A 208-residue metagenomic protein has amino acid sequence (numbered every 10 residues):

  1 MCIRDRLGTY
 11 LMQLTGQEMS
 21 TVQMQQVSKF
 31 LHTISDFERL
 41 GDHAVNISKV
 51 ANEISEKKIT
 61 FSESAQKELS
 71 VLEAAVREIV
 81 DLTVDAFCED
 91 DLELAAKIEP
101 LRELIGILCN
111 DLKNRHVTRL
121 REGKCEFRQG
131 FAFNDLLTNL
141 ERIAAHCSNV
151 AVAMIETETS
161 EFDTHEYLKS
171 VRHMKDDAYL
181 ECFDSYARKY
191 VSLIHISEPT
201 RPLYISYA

Functional and structural regions predicted by a protein language model:
M1, P199-A208: Positively charged, low-complexity/disordered segments
I3-S197: Cytosolic, long alpha-helical scaffolding segments
